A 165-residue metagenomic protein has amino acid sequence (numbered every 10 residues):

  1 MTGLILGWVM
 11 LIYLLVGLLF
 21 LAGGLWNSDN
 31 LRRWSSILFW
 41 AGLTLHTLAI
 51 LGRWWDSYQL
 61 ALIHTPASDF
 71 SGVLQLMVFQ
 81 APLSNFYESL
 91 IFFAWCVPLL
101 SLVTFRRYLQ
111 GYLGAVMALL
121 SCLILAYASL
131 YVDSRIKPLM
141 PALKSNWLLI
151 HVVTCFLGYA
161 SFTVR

Functional and structural regions predicted by a protein language model:
M1-R165: Polytopic transmembrane helical bundles with strong interfacial aromatic enrichment
